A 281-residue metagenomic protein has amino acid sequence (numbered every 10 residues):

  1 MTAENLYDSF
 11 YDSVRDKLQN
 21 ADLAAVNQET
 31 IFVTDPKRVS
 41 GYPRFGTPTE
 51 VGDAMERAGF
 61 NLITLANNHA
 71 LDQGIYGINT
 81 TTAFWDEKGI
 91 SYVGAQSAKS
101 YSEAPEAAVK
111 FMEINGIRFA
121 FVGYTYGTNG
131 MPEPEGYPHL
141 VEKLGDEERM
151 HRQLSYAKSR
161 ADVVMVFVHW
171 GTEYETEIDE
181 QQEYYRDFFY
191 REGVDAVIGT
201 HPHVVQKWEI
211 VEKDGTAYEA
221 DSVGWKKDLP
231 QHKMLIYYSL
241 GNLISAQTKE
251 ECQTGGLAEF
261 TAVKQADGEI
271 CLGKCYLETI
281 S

Functional and structural regions predicted by a protein language model:
M1-S281: Acidic, metal/ion-coordinating pockets
